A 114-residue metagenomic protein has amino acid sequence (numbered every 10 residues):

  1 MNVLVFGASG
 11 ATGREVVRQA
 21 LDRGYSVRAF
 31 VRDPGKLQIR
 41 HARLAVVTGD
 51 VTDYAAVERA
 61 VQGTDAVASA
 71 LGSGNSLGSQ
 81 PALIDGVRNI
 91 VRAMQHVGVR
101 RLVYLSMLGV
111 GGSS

Functional and structural regions predicted by a protein language model:
N2, S26-R28, R100-R101: Residues at the starts of beta-strands that form the adenosine-phosphate
V3-Y25: N-terminal Rossmann NAD(P)H-binding glycine-rich loop of SDR-like oxidoreductase domains
F6, F30, A68-L71, L102-L108: SDR active-site strand-loop-helix element
F30-G35, G49-V51: N-terminal Rossmann-fold cofactor-binding loop
G35-R43: Short loop/helix-cap segments at secondary-structure boundaries that form the rim of catalytic
A42-A66: Conserved Rossmann-fold cofactor-binding substructure of NAD(P)-dependent oxidoreductases
S69, G74-L102: NAD(P)-cofactor binding segment of oxidoreductase domains
S76, G109-S114: Conserved catalytic-site region of short-chain dehydrogenase/reductase
